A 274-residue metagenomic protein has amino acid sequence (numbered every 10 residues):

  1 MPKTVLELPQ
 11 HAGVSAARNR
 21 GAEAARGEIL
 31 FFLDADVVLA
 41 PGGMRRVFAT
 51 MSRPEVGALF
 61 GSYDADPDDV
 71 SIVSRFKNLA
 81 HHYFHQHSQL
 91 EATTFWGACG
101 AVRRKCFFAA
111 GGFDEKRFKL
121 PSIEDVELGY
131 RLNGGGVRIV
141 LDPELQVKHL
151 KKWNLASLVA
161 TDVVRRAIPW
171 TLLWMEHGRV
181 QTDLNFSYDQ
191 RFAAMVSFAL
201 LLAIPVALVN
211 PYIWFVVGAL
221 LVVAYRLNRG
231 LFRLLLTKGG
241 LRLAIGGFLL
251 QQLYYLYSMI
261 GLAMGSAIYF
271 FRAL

Functional and structural regions predicted by a protein language model:
M1-L8: Acidic donor-binding segment of Leloir-type glycosyltransferases
L8-A25, R46: Glycine-rich, basic loop-to-helix element that forms the pyrophosphate-binding segment of sugar-nucleotide handling
R26-G27, C99-G111: Conserved nucleotide-sugar donor-binding and metal-coordinating catalytic region shared by glycosyltransferases
L30: Short aromatic/hydrophobic "clamp" motif used to bind/position activated sugar donors
V38-V73, L150: Conserved donor NDP-sugar-binding/catalytic core segment of glycosyltransferases
F60-Y63, R75-T94: Short, flexible, basic/aromatic active-site loop/helix in glycosyltransferases
D114-T182: Catalytic donor/gating beta->alpha subdomain of glycosyltransferases that bind UDP-sugars
M195-F270: Membrane-embedded multi-pass helical conduit in multi-pass membrane proteins, especially envelope-biosynthetic
